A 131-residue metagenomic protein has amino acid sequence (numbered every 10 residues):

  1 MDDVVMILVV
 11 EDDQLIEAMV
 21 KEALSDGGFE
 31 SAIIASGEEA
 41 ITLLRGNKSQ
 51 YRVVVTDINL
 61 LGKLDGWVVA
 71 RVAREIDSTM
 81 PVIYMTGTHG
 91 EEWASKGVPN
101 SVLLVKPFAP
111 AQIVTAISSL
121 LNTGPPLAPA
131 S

Functional and structural regions predicted by a protein language model:
E11: Conserved acidic carboxylate
A18-D26: Charged docking surfaces used in two-component/phosphorelay signaling
K21, F108-L120, P125-P129: C-terminal output helix
K21, I33-V53: Acidic, metal-coordinating helix/loop segments flanking the phosphotransfer/catalytic sites of two-component signaling
S36, L64-V69: Acidic catalytic/metal-coordinating carboxylates
D57-I58: Active-site residues of response regulator receiver
W67-T79: Short amphipathic alpha-helix used as the core "switch/output" element in two-component signaling
